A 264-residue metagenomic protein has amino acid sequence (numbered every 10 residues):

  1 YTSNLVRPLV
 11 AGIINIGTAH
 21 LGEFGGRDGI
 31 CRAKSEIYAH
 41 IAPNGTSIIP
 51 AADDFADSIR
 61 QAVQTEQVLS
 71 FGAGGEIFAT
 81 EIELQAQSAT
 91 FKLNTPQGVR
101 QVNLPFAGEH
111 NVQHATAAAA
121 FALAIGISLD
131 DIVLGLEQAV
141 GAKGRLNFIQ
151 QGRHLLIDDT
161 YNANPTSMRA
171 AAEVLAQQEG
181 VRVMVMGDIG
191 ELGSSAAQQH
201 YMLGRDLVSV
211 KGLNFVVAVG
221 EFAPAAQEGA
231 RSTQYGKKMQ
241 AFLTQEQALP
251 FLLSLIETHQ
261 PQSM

Functional and structural regions predicted by a protein language model:
S3, K92-L93, E173: Short beta-strand elements
N4, L249-H259: Short amphipathic alpha-helix with an adjacent loop that forms part of the alpha/beta core around
R7-L155, G180, R205, G212-N214 (+1 more regions): Acidic, Mg2+-coordinating active-site environments of NTP-dependent enzymes
H40, V174, D206, F251-L255: CheY-like receiver
S47-I49, V216-A218, Q262-M264: Short glycine-rich phosphate-binding loop at a beta-alpha junction
I125, Q177-G180, L255-S263: Glycine-rich phosphate-binding loop signature in dinucleotide/nucleotide-binding domains
A142, T160-K237, A241: Active-site beta-alpha connecting loops in nucleotide-dependent enzymes
A241-T244, Q260-M264: Peripheral docking tails and interdomain loops at the edges of cofactor- or intermediate-handling domains
